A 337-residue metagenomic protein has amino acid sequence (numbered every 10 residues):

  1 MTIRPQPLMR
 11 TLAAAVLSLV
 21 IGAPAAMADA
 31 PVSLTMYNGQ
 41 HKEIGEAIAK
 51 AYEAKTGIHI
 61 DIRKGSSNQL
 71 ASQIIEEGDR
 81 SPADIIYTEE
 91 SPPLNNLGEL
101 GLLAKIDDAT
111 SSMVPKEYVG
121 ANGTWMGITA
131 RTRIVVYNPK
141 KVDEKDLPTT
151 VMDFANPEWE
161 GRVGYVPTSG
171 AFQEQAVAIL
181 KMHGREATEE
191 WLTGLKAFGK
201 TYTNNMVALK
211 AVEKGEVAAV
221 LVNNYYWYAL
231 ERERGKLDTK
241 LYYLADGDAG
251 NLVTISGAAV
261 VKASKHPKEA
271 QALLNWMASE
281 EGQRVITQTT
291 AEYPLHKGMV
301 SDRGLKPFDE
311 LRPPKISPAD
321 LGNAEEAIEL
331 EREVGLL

Functional and structural regions predicted by a protein language model:
T2-A13: Bacterial N-terminal signal peptides that target proteins for export
T11-A23: Bacterial N-terminal signal peptides
D29-N95, L337: Early extracytoplasmic/lumenal segment of secretory-pathway proteins
T35, I134-V136, G257-A259: Residues embedded in well-ordered beta-strands
G39-E43, Q69, P82-V217, A249-L252: Extracytoplasmic ligand-binding site segments that recognize negatively charged/polar headgroups
P92-N96, A218-T239: A ligand-binding cleft/hinge motif common to bilobed small-molecule-binding domains
S256-K315: Mature extracytoplasmic/periplasmic domains
R303-L337: Extracellular/periplasmic bilobal clamshell ligand-binding domains
